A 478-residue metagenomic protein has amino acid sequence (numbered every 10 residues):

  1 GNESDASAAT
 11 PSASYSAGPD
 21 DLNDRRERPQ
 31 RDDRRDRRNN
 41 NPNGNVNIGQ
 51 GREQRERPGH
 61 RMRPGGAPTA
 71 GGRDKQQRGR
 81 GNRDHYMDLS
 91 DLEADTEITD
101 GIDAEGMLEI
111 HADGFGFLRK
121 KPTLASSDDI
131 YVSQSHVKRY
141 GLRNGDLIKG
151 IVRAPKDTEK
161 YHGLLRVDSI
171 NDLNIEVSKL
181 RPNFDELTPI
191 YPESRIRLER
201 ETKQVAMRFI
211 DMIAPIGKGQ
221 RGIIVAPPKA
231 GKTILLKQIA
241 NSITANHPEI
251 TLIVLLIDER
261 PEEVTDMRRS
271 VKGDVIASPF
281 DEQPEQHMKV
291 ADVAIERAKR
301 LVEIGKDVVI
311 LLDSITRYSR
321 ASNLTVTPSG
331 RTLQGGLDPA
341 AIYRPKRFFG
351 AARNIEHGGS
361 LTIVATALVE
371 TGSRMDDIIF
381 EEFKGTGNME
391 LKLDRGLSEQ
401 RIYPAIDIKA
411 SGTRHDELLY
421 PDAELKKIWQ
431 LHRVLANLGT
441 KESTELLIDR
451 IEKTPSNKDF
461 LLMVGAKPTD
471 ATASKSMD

Functional and structural regions predicted by a protein language model:
G1-P122, S126-S127: Acidic low-complexity intrinsically disordered regions
S126-G141: Beta-strand/loop nucleic-acid-binding surfaces
N144-T158: Flexible glycine-rich surface loops and low-complexity tracts that mediate binding to linear polymers
G145-L147, G219, V364: Loop/turn positions that initiate beta-strands
A154-I224: P-loop NTP-binding catalytic core
G231: Conserved glycine(s) of the Walker
L235, I239: Hydrophobic positions on the alpha1 helix immediately C-terminal to the Walker A/P-loop
A240-I243, L252-D478: P-loop NTPase catalytic core
